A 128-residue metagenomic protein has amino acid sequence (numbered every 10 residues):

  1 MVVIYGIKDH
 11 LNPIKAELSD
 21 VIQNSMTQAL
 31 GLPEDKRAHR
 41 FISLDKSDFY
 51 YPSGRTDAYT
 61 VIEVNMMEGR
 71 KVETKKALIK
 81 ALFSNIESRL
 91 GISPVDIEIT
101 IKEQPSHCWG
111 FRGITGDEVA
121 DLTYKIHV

Functional and structural regions predicted by a protein language model:
M1-V128: Interaction-mediating elements
